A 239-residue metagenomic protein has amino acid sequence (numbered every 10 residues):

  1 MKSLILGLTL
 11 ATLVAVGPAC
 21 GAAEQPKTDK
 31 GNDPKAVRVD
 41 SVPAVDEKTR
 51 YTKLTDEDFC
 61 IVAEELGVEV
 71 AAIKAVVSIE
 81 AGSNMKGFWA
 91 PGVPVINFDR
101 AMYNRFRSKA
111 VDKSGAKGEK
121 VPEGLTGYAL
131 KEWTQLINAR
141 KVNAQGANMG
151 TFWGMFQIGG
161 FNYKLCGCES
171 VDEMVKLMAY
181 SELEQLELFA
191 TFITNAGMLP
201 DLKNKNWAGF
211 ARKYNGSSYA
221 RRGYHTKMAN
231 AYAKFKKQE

Functional and structural regions predicted by a protein language model:
M1-K53, E239: N-terminal secretory targeting signals
R38-E239: Catalytic glycan-binding domains that act on GlcNAc-containing polysaccharides
